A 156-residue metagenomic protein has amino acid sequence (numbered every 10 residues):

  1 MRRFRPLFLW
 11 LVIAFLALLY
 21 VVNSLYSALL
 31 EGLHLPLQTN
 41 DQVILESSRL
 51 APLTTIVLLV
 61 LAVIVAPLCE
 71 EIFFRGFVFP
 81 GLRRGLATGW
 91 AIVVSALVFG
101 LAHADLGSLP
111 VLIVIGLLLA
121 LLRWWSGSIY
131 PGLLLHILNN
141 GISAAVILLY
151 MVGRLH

Functional and structural regions predicted by a protein language model:
M1-A66, R84, G153-H156: Juxtamembrane helix-loop-helix connectors linking adjacent transmembrane helices in multi-pass membrane enzymes
L9-L25, L29, I64, L68 (+6 more regions): Hydrophobic, lipid-facing residues on alpha-helical transmembrane segments of integral membrane proteins
N23, A62, R75-F79, S95 (+1 more regions): Membrane-embedded glycan transfer/ligation machinery that uses polyprenyl lipid-linked sugar donors/oligosaccharides
A66-E71, D105-L109: Short helix-coil transition sites and intra-membrane helix breaks within transmembrane domains of multi-pass
C69-V94, W124-S128: Membrane-interface helix/loop boundary segments of multi-pass membrane proteins
G89-H156: Functionally important transmembrane alpha-helices
